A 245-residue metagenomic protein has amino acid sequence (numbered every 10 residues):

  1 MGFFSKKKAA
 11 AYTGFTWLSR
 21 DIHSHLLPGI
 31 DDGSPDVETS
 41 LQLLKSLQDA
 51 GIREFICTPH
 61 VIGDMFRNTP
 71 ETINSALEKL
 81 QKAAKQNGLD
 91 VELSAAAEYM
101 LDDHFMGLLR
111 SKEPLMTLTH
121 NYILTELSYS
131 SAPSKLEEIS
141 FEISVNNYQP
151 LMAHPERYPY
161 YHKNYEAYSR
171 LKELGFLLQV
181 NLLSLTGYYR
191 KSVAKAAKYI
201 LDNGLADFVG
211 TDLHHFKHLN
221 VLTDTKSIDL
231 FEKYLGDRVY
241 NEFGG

Functional and structural regions predicted by a protein language model:
M1-L89: An N-terminally biased module of ancient metal coordination in phosphate/nucleic-acid-related enzymes
G2, R67-L177: Extended substrate/RNA-proximal surfaces in nucleic-acid metabolism proteins
R20-S24, F55-C57, L93-A97, I123-T125 (+3 more regions): Hydrophobic faces of well-ordered beta-strands that scaffold small-molecule active sites in alpha/beta enzyme cores
L26-V37, L124-S131, L185: Active-site mouth loops of central-metabolism enzymes
V61-M65, M100-D102, R157-Y161, L185-Y188 (+1 more regions): Active-site environment of divalent metal-dependent phosphoester hydrolases
G175-G187: His/Asp/Glu-enriched short active-site or ligand-binding loop at hydrolase and phosphoryl-transfer sites
L205-V221: Short acidic/histidine-rich active-site segments
T223-G245: Mid-to-C-terminal alpha-helical segments outside catalytic/metal-binding sites
